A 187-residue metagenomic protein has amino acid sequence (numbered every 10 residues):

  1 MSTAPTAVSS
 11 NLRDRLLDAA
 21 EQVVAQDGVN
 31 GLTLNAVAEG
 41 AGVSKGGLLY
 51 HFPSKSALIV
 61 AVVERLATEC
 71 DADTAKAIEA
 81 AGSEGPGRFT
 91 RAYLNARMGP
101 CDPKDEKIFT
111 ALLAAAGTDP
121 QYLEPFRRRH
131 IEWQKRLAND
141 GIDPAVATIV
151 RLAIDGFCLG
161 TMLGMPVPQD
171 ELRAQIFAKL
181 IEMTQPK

Functional and structural regions predicted by a protein language model:
M1-N11: N-terminal intrinsically disordered/low-complexity leader segments
R15, A19, V23-A57, A61: Helix-turn-helix
A19-Q26, D73-K76, A153-G160: Solvent-exposed, amphipathic alpha-helical segments
V62, L66, C70, G85 (+2 more regions): Hydrophobic/aromatic residues within well-ordered alpha-helical segments
T68-T110: Hydrophobic alpha-helical connector segments
D102, P120-R127, I131-K187: Hydrophobic/aromatic-rich alpha-helical bundle segments in the mid-to-C-terminal region
T110-A116: Generic transmembrane alpha-helix motif of multi-pass integral membrane proteins
